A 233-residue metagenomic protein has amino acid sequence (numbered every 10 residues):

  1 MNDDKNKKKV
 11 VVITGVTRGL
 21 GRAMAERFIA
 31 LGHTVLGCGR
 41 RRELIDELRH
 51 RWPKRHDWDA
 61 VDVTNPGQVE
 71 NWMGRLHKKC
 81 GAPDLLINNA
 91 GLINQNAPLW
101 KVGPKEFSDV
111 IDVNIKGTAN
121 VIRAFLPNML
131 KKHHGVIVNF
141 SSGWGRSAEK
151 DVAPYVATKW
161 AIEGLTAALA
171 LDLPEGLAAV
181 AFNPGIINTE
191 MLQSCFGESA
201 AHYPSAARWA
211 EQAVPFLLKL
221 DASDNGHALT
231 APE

Functional and structural regions predicted by a protein language model:
T17-R18: Conserved glycine-rich cofactor-binding loop
L31-E47: Conserved glycine-rich Rossmann-like NAD(P)H-binding loop of the short-chain dehydrogenase/reductase
A60-N71, P104: The beta1-alpha1 cofactor-binding region of Rossmann-like NAD(H)/NADP(H)-dependent oxidoreductases
A97-L99, E106-S108: Substrate-binding pocket helix/loop in short-chain dehydrogenase/reductase
I122, T158: Active-site helix of classical SDR
S142: Residue(s) in the substrate-gating loop at a strand-loop-helix junction that position the organic substrate next
E175-L177, A181-T189, E198-E233: C-terminal helical subdomain
